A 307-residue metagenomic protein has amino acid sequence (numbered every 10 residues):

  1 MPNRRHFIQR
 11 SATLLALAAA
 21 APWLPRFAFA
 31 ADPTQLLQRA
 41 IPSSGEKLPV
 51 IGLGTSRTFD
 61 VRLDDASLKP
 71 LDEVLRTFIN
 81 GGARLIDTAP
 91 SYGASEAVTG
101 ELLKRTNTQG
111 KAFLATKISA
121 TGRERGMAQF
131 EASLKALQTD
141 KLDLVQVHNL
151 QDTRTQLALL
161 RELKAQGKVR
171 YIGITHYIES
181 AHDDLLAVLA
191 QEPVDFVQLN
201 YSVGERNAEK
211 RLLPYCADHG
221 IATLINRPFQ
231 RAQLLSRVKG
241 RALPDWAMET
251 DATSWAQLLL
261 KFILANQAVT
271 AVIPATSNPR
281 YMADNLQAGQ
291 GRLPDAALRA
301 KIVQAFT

Functional and structural regions predicted by a protein language model:
P2-G110: N-terminal binding-site loop/beta-alpha segment at the start of enzyme catalytic domains that lines or forms
L14-L17, W23, I41, R211-T307: Structured C-terminal cap/extension of enzyme domains
Q38, L75, E96, G100 (+6 more regions): Generic structural signal for well-ordered alpha-helices, preferentially at hydrophobic/aromatic core positions
I41, L53, I86, T99 (+8 more regions): Conserved, mostly hydrophobic/aromatic
G52-R57, T88-P90, T116-I118, Q146-N149 (+4 more regions): A cross-domain feature marking catalytic cores of carbohydrate-active enzymes and several ubiquitous metabolic/repair
R62, T121-N207, R211, D218-L224 (+1 more regions): Glycine/proline-rich, positively charged, aromatic-decorated active-site loop/lid region on the catalytic face
F78, N107, K164, C216-A217: A generic structural signal for well-ordered alpha-helical segments
G100-N107, F113, D284-G291: Short, electropositive alpha-helical surface patch
